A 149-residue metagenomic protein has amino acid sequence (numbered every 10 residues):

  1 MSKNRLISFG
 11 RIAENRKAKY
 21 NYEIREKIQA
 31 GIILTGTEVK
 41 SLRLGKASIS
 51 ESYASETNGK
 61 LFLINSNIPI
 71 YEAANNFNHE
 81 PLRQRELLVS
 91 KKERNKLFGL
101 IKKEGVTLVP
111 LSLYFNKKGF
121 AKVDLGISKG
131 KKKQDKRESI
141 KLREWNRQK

Functional and structural regions predicted by a protein language model:
M1-L6: N-terminal organelle transit peptides
G10-V106: Ribosome large-subunit tunnel/peptidyl-transferase-proximal elements
N65, D124-I127, K149: Alpha-helix boundary/capping detector
N76-F77, K133-D135: Short small-residue beta-strand/loop micro-motif enriched in glycine and branched aliphatics
L87, Q134-K149: Flexible glycine-rich active-site/ligand-binding loops centered on an Asp-His dyad
V89-K132: Beta-rich strand-turn-strand
